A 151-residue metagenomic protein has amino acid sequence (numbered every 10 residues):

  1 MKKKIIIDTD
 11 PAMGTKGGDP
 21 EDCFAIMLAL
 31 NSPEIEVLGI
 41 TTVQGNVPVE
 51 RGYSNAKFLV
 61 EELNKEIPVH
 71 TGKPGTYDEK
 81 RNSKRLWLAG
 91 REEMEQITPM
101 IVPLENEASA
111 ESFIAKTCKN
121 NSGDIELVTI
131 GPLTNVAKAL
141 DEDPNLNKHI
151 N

Functional and structural regions predicted by a protein language model:
M1-G39, V43-K57, E92, Q96-N151: Active-site histidine-anchored catalytic micro-motif
A56-L59, L86-L88: Short, hinge-like loop/turn segments at secondary-structure boundaries
L59-K73: A glycine-rich helix N-cap at a beta->alpha junction
H70-T98: Surface-exposed loop and adjacent secondary-structure segments within mature catalytic domains
